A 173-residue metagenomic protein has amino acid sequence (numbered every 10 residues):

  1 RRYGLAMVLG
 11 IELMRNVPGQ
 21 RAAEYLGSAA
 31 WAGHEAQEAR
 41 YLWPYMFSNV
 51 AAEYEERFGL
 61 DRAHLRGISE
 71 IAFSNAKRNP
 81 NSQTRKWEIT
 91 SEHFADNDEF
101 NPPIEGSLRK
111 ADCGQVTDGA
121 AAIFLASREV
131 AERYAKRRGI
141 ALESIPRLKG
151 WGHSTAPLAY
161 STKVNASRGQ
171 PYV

Functional and structural regions predicted by a protein language model:
R1: Thiamine diphosphate
G4-F58: Flexible glycine-/small-residue-enriched beta->alpha junction loops that bind anionic phosphate/pyrophosphate groups
A6, G10-I11, N16-A22, S69-Q83 (+1 more regions): Acyl-CoA/ACP chain-elongation machinery
G19-Y25, Q83-P102, R147-K149, H153: Acidic-glycine-rich active-site phosphate/pyrophosphate-binding loop
E24-Y25, A29-Q37, E56-F58, R66-I71 (+1 more regions): Condensing-enzyme catalytic core mediating Claisen C-C bond formation in acyl metabolism
A39-D96: N-terminal leader/propeptide and maturation segments of large enzyme subunits in energy/redox metabolism and hydrolases
